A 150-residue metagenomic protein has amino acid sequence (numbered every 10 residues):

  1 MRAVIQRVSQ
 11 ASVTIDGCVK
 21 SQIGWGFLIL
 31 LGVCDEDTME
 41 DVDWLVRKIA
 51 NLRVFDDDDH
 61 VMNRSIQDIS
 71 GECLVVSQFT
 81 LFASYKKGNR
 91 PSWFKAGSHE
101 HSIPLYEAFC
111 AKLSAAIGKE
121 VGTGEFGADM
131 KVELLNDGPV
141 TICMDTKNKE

Functional and structural regions predicted by a protein language model:
Q6, G32, S77, E133 (+1 more regions): Short beta-strand segments
Q6-V8, I69, L135-D137: A short, compositionally biased micro-patch
A11: RNA/tRNA-interacting regions in translation and RNA-turnover enzymes
C18-S70, S77-K95, H99-A111, A116: Compact, glycine-rich, soluble single-domain proteins
D58-C73, G122-L134: Glycine/charge-rich, flexible interdomain linkers and switch-proximal surface loops that mediate coupling
W93-E150: Positively charged, low-complexity, intrinsically disordered RNA-binding extensions
